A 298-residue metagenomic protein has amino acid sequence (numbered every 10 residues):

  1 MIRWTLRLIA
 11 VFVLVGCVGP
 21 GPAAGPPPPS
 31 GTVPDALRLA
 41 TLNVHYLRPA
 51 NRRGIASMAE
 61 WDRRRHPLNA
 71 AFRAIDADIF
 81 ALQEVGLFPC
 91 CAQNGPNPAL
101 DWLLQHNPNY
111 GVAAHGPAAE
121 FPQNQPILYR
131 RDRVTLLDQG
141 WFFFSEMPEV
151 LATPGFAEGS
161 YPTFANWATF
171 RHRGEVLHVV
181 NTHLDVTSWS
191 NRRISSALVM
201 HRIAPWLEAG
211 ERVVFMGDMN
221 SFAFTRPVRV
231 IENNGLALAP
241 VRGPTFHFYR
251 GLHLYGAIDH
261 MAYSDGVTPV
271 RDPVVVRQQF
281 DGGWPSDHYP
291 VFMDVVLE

Functional and structural regions predicted by a protein language model:
R3-V11: Sec-dependent signal peptide recognition, specifically the positively charged N-region followed immediately by
L6, C17-H106, P117-P122, A197 (+1 more regions): N-terminal, active-site-proximal structural segment of metallo-dependent hydrolase catalytic domains
G25-P26, S190, I194, H201-V213 (+1 more regions): Metal-dependent phosphoester-hydrolase catalytic domains
P29-G31, V85-V176, V274-V276: Structured beta-strand-rich core segments of catalytic domains in phosphoester-bond hydrolases
A36-R52, L137-F142, V176-D185: Active-site-proximal beta-strand elements of phosphoester/diester hydrolases
L37-V44, L68-N94, L128, A168 (+5 more regions): Active-site beta-strand/loop signature of hydrolases that rely on acidic residues for catalysis
R48, L87-C91, E120-P122, T187-W189 (+2 more regions): Active-site environment of divalent metal-dependent phosphoester hydrolases
R53-S57, M147-A157, T182-S190: Surface-exposed cleft-lining segments at the edges of enzyme active sites
